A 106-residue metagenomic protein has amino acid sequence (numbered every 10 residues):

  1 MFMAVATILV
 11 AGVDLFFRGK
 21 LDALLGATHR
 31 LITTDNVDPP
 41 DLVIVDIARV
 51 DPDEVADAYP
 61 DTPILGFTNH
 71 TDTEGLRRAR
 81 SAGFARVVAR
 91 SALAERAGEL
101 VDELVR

Functional and structural regions predicted by a protein language model:
T7-D14: Conserved acidic segment of CheY-like receiver
A23-R30: Short helix-loop-beta junction
R30-P39: Short acidic low-complexity segments
V43-Y59: Conserved phosphotransfer microenvironments
T62-T71: A short, hydrophobic beta-strand element within the central beta-sheet of small alpha/beta folds
T71-A85: Alpha4 helix (beta4-alpha4-beta5 surface) of REC/receiver domains from two-component response regulators
G83-G98: Output/docking surface of receiver
E99-R106: Receiver (REC) domain switch/output surface
